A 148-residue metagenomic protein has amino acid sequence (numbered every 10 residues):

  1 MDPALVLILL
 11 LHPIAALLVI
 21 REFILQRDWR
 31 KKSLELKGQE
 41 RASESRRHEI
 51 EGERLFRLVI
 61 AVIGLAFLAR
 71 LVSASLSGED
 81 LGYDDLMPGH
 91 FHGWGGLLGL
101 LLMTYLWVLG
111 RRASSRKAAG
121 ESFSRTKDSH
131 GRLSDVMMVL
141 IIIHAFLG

Functional and structural regions predicted by a protein language model:
M1-G148: Membrane-embedded alpha-helical bundles that constitute the cytochrome b-like, heme-associated redox core of multi-pass
